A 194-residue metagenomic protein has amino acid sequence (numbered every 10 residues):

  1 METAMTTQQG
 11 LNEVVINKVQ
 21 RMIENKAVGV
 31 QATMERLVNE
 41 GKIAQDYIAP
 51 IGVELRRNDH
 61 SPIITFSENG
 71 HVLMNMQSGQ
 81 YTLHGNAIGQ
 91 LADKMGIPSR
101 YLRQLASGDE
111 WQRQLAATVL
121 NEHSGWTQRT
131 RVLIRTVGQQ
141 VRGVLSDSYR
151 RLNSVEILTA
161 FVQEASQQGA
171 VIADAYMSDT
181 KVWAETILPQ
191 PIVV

Functional and structural regions predicted by a protein language model:
E2-A160, E164: Feature for intrinsically disordered/low-complexity regulatory segments and propeptides
Y149-V194: Intrinsic disorder/low-complexity polar-acidic segments
